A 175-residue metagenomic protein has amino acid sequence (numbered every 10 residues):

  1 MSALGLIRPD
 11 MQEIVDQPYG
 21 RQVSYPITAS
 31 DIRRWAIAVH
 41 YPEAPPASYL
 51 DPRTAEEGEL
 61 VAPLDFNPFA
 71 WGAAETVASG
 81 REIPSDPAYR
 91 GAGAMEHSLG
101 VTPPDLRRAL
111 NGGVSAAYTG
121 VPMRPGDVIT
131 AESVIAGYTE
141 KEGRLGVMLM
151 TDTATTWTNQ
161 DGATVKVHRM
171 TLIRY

Functional and structural regions predicted by a protein language model:
M1-G20, L110-Y175: HotDog/MaoC-like acyl-thioester-processing domains
S2-G113: Hot-dog-fold acyl-thioester-processing enzymes
